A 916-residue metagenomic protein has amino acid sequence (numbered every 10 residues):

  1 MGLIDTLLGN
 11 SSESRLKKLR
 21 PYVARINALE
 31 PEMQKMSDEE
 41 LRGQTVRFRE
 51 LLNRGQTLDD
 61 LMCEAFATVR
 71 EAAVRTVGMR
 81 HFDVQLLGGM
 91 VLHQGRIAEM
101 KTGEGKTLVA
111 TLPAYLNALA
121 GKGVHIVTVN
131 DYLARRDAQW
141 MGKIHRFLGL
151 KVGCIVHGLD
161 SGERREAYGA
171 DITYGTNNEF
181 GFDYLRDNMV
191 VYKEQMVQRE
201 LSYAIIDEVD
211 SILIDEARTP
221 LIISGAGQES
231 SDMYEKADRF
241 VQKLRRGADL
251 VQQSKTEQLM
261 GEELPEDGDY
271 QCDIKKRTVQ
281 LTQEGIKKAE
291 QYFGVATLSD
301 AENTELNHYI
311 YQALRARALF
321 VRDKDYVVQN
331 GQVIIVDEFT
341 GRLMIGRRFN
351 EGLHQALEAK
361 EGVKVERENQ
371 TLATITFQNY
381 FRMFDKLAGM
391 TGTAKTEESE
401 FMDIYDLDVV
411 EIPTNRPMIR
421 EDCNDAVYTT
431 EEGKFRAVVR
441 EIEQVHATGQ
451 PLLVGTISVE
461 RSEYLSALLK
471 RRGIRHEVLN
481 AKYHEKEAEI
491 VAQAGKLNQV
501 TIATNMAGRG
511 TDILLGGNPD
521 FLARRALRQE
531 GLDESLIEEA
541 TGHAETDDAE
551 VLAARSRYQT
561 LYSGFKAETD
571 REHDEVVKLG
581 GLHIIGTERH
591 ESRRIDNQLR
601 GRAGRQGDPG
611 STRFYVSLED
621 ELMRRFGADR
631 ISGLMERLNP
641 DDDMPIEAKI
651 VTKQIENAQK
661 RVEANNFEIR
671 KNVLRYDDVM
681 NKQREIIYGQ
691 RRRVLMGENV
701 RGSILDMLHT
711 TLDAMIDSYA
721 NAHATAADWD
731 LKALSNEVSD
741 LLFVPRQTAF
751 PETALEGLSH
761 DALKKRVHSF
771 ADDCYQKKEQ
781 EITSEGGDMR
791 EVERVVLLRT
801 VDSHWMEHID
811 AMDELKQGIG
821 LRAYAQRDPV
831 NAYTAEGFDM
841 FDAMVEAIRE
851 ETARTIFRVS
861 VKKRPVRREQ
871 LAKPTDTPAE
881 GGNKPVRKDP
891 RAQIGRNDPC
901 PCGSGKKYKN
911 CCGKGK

Functional and structural regions predicted by a protein language model:
M1-S617, E621-N639, G689, T710: Conserved P-loop NTPase motor core
I4, F66, D171, H354 (+7 more regions): A generic alpha-helix preference that emphasizes hydrophobic side chains
V91, C900-P901: Short alpha-helical segment immediately N-terminal to, or the first helix within, an HTH/HTH-like DNA-binding domain
Y326-I334, T340-R347, V577, H583-I585 (+5 more regions): Extended, charged helical/alpha-beta scaffold domains that provide interaction surfaces
V454, I502, W805, F841 (+2 more regions): Hydrophobic, well-ordered secondary-structure elements that form the walls of internal hydrophobic environments
Q893-D898, S904-K907: Short metal-coordination and nucleic-acid-contact micro-motifs, chiefly zinc-binding Cys/His arrays
K907-K909, K916: Short functional micro-motifs and their immediate structural scaffolds
